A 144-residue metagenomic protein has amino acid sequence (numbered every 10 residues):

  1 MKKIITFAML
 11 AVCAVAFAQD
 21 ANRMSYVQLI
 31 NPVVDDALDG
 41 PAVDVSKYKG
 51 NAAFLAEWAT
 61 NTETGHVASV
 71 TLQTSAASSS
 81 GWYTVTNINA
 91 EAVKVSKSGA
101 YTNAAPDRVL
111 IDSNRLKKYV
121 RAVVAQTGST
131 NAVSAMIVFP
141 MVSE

Functional and structural regions predicted by a protein language model:
M1-I4: Positively charged n-region of N-terminal signal peptides that target proteins for export
L10-F17: Hydrophobic h-region of N-terminal signal peptides that target proteins for export in Gram-negative bacteria
Q19-Y48: Solvent-exposed, flexible loop/coil segments flanking beta-strands in beta-rich domains
S25-V27, S78-N89: Surface-exposed loop/edge segments in extracytoplasmic proteins
D39-D44, N89-S129, A135-E144: Beta-sandwich interaction modules
V45-S69, K118-A122: Beta-rich globular "head" domains
A59-V67, S78, T127-A132: Extended, low-complexity, turn-rich repeat/linker tracts enriched in Gly/Pro/Ser/Thr and Asp/Glu that occur
G65-S78, Y83, M136-V138: Short, surface-exposed beta-strand/strand-loop-strand elements in extracellular ectodomains
